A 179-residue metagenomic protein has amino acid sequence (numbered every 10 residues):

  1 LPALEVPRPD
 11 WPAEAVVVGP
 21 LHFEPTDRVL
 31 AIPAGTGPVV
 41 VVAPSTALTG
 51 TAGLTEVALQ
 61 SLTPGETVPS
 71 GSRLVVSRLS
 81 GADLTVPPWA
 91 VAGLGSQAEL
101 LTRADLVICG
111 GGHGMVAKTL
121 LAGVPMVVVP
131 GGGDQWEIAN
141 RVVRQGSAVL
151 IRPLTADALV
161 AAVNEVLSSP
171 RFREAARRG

Functional and structural regions predicted by a protein language model:
L1, W11-V17, A34, V40 (+1 more regions): Nucleotide-activated sugar donor-binding and catalytic core shared by glycosyltransferases and related lipid-linked
A3-E5: Short beta-turn/strand-loop junction motif enriched in small, turn-promoting residues
R8-D83, Q97: Conserved catalytic-core segment of nucleotide-activated headgroup transferases in glycan assembly
